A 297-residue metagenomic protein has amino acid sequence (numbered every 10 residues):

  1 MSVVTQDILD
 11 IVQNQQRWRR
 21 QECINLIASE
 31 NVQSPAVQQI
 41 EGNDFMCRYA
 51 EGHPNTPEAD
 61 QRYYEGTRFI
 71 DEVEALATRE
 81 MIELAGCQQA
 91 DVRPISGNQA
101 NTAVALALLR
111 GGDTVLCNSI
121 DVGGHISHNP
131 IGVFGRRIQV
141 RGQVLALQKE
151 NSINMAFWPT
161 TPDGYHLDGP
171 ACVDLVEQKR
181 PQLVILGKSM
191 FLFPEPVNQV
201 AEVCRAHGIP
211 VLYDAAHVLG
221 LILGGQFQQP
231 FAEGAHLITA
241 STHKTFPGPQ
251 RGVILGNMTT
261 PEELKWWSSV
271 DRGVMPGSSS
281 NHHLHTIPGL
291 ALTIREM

Functional and structural regions predicted by a protein language model:
M1-L76, E202: N-terminal glycine-rich, Lys/His-bearing helix-loop that initiates the first secondary-structure elements of many
E72, L76-M297: Conserved PLP-enzyme active-site core in the AAT-like
